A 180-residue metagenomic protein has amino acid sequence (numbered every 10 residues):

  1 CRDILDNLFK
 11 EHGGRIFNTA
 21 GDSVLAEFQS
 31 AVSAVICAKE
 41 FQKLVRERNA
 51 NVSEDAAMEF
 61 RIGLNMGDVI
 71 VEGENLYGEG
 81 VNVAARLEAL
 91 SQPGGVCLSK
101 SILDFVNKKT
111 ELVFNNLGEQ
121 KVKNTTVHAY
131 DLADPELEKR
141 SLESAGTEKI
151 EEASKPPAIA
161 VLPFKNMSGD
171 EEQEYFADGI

Functional and structural regions predicted by a protein language model:
C1-I180: Cytosolic linker/terminal segments flanking nucleotidyl-cyclase catalytic modules
